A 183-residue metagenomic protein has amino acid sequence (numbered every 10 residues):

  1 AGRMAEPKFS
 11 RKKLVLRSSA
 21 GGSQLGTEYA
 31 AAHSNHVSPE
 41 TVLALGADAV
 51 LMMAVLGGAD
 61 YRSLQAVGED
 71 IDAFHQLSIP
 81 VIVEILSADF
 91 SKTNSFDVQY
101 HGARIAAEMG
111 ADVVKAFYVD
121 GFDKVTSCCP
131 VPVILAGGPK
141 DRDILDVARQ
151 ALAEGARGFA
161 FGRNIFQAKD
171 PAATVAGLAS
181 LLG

Functional and structural regions predicted by a protein language model:
A1-Q24, E28-L135, K140-F161, A172-V175 (+1 more regions): Alpha/beta enzyme core
R163-K169: A short, acidic, flexible beta-alpha connecting loop/helix-capping segment that sits on the rim of active
